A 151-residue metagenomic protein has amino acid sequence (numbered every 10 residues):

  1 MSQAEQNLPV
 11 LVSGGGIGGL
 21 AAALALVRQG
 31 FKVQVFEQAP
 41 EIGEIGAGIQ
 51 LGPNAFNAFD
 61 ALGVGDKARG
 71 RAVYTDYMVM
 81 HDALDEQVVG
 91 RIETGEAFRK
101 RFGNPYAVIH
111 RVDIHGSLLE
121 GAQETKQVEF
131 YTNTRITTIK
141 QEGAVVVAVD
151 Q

Functional and structural regions predicted by a protein language model:
S2-G18: Beta1/beta-strand and adjacent pyrophosphate-binding region of the FAD-binding site in flavoprotein oxidoreductases
L8, D150-Q151: Core beta-strand elements of the Rossmann-like FAD/NAD(P) dinucleotide-binding domain in flavoenzyme oxidoreductases
P9, K32-Q34, E129: Structural signature of beta-strand start/N-cap positions in the alpha/beta core of ABC transporter nucleotide-binding
A22-F31, A58-A61: A short, Lys/Arg-enriched amphipathic alpha-helix followed by its capping loop at the start of a domain
V27-A47: Glycine-rich FAD pyrophosphate-binding loop
A47, L51-G121, T137: Active-site-adjacent segment of FAD-dependent monooxygenases/related oxidoreductases
A122-I136: A conserved beta-strand/loop element that lines the FAD pocket in flavoprotein oxidoreductases
T132-V146: A conserved short coil-to-beta-strand element within the FAD-binding core of flavoproteins
